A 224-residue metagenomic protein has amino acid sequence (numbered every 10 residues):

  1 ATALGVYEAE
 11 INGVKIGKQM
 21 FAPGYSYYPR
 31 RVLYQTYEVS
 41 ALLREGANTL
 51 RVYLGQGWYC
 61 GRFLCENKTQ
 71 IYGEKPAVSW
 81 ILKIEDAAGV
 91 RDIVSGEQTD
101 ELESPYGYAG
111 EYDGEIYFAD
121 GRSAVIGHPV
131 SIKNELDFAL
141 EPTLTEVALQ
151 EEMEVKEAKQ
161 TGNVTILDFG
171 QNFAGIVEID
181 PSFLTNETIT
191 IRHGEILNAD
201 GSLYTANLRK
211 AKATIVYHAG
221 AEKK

Functional and structural regions predicted by a protein language model:
A1-K224: Extracellular/oxidizing-compartment recognition motifs
